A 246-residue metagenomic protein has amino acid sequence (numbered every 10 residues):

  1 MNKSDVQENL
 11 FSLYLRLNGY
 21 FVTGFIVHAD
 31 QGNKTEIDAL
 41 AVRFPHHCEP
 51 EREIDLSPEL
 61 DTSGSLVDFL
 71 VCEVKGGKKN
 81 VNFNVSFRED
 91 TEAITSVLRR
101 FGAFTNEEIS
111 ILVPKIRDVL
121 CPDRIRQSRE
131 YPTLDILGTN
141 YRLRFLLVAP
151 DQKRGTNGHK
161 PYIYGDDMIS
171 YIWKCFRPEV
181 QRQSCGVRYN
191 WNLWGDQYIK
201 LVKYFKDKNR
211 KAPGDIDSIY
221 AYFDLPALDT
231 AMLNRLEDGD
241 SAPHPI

Functional and structural regions predicted by a protein language model:
M1-I246: Intrinsically disordered, low-complexity Ser/Thr/Pro/Gly-rich regulatory segments
